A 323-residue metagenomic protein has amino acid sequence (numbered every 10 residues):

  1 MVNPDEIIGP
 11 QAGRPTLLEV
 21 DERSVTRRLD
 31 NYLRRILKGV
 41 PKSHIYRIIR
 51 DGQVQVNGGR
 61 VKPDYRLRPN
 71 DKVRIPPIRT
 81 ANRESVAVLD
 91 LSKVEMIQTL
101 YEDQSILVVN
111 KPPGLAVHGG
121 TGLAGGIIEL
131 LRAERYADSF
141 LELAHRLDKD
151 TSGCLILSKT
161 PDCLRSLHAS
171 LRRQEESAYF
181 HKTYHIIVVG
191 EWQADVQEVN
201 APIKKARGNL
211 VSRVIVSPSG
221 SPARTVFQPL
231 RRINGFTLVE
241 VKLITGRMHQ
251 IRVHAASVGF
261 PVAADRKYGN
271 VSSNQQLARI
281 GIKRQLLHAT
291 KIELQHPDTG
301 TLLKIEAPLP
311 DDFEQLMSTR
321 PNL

Functional and structural regions predicted by a protein language model:
M1-E198, P202-N209, L309-P321: RNA pseudouridine synthases
S43, I215, R266-K267: A short, aromatic/hydrophobic, helix- or strand-capping loop or linear motif that either lines the entrance/gate
V56-N57, H118-G119, R213, V239 (+1 more regions): Thr-Gly-centered strand-to-loop micro-motif
A81-N82, G208-V211, P222, V271-L277: Short Pro/Gly-enriched beta-strand edge/turn motifs at strand-loop
E95-M96, V211-V216, Q276-G281: Short, P/G- and charge-enriched loop/turn segments at secondary-structure junctions
L131, G259-D265: Short, Lys/Arg-enriched C-terminal cap helix and immediately downstream tail that follows
A137-L167, A201-V258, L287-L323: The conserved catalytic core of RNA pseudouridine synthases
A263-D298, L303: RNA substrate-recognition surfaces in RNA-acting enzymes
